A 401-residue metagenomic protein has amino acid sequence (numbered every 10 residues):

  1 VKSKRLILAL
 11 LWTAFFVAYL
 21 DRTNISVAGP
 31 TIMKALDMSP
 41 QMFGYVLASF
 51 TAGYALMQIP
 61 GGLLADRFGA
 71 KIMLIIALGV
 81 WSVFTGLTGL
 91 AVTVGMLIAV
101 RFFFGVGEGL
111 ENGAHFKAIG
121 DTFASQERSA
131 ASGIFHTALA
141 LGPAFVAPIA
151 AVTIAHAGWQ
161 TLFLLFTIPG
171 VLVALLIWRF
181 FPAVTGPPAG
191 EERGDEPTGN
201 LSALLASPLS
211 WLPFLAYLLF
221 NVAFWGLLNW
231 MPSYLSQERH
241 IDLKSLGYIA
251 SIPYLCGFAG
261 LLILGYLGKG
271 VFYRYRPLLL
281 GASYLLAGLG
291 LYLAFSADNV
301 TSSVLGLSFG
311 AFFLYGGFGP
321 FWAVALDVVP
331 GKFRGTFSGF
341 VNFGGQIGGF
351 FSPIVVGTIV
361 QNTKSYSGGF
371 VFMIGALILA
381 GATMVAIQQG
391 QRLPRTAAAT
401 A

Functional and structural regions predicted by a protein language model:
S26, P208-Y254, F258-L261, F318 (+1 more regions): Extracytoplasmic gate region of multi-pass secondary transporters
D37, G69, L90-M96, H240 (+1 more regions): Helix-breaking motifs and short loop linkers at transmembrane-helix boundaries and internal kinks in secondary membrane
L56-V92: Conserved MFS/SLC helix-loop-helix module at the cytosolic interface between two early adjacent transmembrane helices
Q58-G69, L261-Y273: Helix-to-loop junctions at the C-terminal end of transmembrane segments in multipass secondary transporters
R67-A77, K269-S283: Cytoplasmic membrane-interface "Motif A"-like loop-to-helix N-cap segments of 12-TM Major Facilitator Superfamily
V100-L139: Cytoplasmic helix-loop-helix junction between adjacent transmembrane helices in 12-TM secondary transporters
F135-F181: Helix-loop-helix hairpin linking two adjacent transmembrane segments in secondary transporters
T185-F214: Juxtamembrane intracellular "pre-TM" segments in multi-pass secondary transporters
